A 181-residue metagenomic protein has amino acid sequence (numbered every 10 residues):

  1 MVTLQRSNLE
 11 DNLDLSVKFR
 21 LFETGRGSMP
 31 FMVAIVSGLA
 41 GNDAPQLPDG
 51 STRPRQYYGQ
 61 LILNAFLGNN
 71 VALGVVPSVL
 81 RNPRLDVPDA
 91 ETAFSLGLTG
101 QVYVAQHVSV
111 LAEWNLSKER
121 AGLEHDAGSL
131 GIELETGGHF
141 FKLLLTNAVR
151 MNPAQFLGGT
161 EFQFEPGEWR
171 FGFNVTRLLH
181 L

Functional and structural regions predicted by a protein language model:
M1-E91, R150, F156-G167, G172 (+1 more regions): Outer-membrane pore/translocation modules
R6-N8, W114-L116, L145-N147: A mature extracytoplasmic/lumenal domain signature
R20-T24, N64-F66, Q101-Y103, H107 (+2 more regions): Structural signature of outer-membrane beta-barrel channels/translocons
V75-L116: A mid-sequence, solvent-exposed acidic-amphipathic segment
E119-G122, F141, V149-Q155: Short active-site-adjacent structural elements
L130-H139, L143, A148-R150, P166-L181: Outer-membrane beta-barrel "beta-signal"
